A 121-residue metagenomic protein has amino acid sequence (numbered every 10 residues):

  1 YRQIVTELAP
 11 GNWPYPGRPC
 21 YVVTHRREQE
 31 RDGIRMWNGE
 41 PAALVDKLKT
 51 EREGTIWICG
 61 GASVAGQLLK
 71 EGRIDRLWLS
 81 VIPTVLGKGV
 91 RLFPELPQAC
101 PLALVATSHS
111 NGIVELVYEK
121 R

Functional and structural regions predicted by a protein language model:
Y1-R121: Enzymes that bind and transform nitrogen-containing heteroaromatic metabolites
